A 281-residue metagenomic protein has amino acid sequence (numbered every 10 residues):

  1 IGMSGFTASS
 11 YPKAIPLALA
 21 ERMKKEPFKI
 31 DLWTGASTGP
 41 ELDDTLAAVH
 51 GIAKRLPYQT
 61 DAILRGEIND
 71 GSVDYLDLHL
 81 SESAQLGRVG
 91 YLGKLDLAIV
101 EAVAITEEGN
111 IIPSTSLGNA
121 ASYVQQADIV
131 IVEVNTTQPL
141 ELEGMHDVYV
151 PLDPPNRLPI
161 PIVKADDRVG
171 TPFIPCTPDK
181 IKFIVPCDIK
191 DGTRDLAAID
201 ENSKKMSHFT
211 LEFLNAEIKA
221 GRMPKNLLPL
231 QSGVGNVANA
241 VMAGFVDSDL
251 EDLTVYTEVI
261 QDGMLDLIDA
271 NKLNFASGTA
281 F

Functional and structural regions predicted by a protein language model:
I1-F281: Conserved alpha/beta enzyme-core scaffold
